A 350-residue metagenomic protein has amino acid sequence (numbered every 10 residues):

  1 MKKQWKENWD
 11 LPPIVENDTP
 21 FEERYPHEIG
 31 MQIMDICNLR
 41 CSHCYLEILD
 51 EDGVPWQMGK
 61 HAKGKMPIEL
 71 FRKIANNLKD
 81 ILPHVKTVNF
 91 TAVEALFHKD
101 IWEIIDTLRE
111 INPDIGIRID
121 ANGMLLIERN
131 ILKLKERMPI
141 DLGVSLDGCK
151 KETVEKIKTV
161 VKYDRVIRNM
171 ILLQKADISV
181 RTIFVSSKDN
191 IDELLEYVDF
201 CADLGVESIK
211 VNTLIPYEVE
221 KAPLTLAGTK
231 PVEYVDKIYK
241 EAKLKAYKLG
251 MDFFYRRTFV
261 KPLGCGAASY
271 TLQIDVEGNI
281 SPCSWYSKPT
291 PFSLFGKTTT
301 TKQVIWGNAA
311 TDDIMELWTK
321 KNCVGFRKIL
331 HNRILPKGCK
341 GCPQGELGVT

Functional and structural regions predicted by a protein language model:
M1-G30, I81-L82, C323-R327, H331 (+1 more regions): N-terminal [4Fe-4S]-dependent radical SAM core
F21-E69: Canonical Radical SAM [4Fe-4S] cluster-binding loop centered on the CxxxCxxC motif and its immediate flanking residues
N38-L46, L335-G348: Local cysteine-cluster metal-coordination motifs and their immediate loop/turn environment, predominantly Fe-S cluster
D52-Q57, K150-I157, E218-P223: A short acidic, helix-capping loop that chelates divalent metal ions and anchors anionic groups
I68-T91, H98-L214, T229: Radical SAM/AdoMet-radical enzyme domain recognition
I178, P231-V260, W285-G341: C-terminal accessory region of radical SAM enzymes
G264-A268: Short, small/polar residue-rich loop motifs at catalytic or cofactor-binding pockets
N279-I280: Hydrophobic "anchor" residues
